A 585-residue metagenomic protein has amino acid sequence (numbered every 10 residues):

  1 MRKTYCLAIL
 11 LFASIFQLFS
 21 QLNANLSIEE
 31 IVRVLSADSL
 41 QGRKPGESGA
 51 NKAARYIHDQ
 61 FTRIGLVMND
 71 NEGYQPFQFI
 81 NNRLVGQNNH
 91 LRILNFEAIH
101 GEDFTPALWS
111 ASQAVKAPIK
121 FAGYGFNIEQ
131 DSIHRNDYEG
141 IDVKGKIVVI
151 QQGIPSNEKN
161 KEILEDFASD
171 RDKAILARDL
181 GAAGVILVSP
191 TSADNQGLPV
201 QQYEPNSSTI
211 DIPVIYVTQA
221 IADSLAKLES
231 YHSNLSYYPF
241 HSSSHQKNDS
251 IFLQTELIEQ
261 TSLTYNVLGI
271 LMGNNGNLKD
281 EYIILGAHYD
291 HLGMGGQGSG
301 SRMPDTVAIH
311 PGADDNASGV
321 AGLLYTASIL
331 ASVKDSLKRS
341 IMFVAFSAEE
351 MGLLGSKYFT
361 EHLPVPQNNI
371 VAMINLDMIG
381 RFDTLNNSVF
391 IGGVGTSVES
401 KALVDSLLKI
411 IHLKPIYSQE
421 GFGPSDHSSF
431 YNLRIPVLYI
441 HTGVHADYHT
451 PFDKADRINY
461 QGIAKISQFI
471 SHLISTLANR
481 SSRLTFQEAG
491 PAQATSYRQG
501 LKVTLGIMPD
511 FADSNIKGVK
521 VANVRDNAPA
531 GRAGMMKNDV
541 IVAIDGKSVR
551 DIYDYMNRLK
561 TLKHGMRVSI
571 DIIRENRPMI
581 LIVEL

Functional and structural regions predicted by a protein language model:
M1-A24: Bacterial Sec-dependent N-terminal signal peptides
L18-M68, G197-L198, D280-Y282: N-terminal hydrophobic or amphipathic helices/low-complexity stretches enriched in small/hydrophobic/Pro/Gly
Q41-P155, L257, I470: Noncatalytic luminal/extracellular "stalk/propeptide" segments of secretory-pathway proteins
E97-G140, S207-G312, Y325-S328, S332-D335 (+1 more regions): Soluble metallo-hydrolase cores and metallopeptidase-like ectodomains found primarily in the secretory/periplasmic
A98-I99, S112, I212-H232, F346-G443 (+1 more regions): Metal-dependent peptidase/peptidase-like ectodomains
D166-D172, L278, G293-G296, M303-V398 (+2 more regions): Acidic/histidine-rich catalytic neighborhood of metal-dependent amide-processing enzymes
A321, S328, S332, A446-A492: His/Asp/Glu-rich mid-to-C-terminal helical/loop segments that flank catalytic regions of hydrolases
P451-F452, F469, A478-L585: C-terminal recognition in membrane/secretory proteostasis and scaffolding
